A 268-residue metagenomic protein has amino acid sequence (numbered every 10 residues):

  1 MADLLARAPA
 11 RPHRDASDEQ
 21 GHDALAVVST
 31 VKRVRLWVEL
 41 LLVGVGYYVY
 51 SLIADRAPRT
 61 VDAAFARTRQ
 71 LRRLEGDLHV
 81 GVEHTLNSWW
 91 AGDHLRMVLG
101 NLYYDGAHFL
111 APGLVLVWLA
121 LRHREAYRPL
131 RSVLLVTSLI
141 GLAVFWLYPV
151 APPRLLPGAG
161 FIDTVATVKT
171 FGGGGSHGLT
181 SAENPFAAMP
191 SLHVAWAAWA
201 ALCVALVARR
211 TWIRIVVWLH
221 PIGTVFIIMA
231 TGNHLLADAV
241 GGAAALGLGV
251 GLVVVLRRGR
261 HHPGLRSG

Functional and structural regions predicted by a protein language model:
A2-L110: N-terminal transmembrane-helix/juxtamembrane module of multi-pass inner/ER membrane proteins
L40-Y48, D105, F109, G113 (+5 more regions): Alpha-helical transmembrane spans of integral membrane proteins, capturing the lipid-embedded, hydrophobic core of TM
G46-A57, E83, V144, Y148 (+2 more regions): Alpha-helical membrane-inserting segments
Y48-L52, S138-L147, L219-T231: Aromatic-anchored segments of alpha-helical transmembrane domains
V61-R69, L121-W212, R260-G268: Membrane-interface loops
L102-A120, H193-A201: Hydrophobic alpha-helical transmembrane segments
P152-A159, N184-M189, I222-G249: Interfacial helix-loop-helix junctions of multi-pass membrane proteins
V217, T231, L235-G268: C-terminal membrane module of polytopic membrane proteins
